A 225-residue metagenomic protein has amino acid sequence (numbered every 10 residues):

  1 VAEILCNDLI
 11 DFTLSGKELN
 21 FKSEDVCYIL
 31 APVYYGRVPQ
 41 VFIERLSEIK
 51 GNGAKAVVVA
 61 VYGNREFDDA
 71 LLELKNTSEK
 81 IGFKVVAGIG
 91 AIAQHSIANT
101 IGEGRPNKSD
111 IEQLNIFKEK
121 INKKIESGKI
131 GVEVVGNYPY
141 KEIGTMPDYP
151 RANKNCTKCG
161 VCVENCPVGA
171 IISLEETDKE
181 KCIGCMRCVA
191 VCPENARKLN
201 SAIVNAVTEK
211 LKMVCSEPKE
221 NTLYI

Functional and structural regions predicted by a protein language model:
V1-T145, N200-E209, M213-I225: FMN-binding flavodoxin-like domain, especially the glycine-rich phosphate-binding loop
R151-A152, T157, V161-E180, R187-V204: Iron-sulfur cluster-binding cysteine motifs and their immediate structural context in ferredoxin-like electron-transfer
